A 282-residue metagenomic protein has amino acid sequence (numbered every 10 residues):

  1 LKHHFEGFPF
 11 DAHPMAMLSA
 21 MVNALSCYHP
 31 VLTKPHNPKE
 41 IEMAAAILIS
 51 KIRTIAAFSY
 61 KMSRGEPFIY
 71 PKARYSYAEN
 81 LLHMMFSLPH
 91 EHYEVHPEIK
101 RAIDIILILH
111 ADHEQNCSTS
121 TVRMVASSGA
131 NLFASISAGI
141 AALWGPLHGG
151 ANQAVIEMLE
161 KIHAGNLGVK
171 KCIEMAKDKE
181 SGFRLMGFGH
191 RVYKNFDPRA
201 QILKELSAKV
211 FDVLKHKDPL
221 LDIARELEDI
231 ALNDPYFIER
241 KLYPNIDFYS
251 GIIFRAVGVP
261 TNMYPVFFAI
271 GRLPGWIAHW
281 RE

Functional and structural regions predicted by a protein language model:
L1-E282: Hydrophobic alpha-helical bundle cores within soluble ligand-binding/oligomerization subdomains
